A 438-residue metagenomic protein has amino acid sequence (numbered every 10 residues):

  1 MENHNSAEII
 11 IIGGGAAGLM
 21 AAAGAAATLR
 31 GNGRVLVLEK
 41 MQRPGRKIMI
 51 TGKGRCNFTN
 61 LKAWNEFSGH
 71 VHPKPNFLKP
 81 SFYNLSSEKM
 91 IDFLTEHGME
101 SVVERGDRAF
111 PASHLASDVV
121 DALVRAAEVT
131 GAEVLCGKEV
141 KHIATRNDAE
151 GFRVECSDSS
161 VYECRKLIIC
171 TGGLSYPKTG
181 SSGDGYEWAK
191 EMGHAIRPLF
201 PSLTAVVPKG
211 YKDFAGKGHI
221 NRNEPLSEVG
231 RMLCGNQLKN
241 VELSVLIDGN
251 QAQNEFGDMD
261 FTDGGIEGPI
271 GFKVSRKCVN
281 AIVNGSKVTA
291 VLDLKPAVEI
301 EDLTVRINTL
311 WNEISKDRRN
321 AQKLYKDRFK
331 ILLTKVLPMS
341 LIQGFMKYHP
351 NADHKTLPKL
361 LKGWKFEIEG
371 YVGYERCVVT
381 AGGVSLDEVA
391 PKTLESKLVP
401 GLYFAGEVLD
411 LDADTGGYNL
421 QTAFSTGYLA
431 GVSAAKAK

Functional and structural regions predicted by a protein language model:
E2-A17, L36: Beta1/beta-strand and adjacent pyrophosphate-binding region of the FAD-binding site in flavoprotein oxidoreductases
N5-A7, C156-K166, N254-F256: Core beta-strand elements of the Rossmann-like FAD/NAD(P) dinucleotide-binding domain in flavoenzyme oxidoreductases
I10, A26-K53: Glycine-rich FAD pyrophosphate-binding loop
I10-I12, L38, V140, V161-K178 (+3 more regions): Short hydrophobic core segments
T28, R43, W64-E66, K74 (+9 more regions): Residue-level recognition of phosphate/Mg2+-coordinating polar/acidic sites in nucleotide-handling active sites
K40-E133, K138: Conserved N-terminal/central alpha/beta ligand/cofactor-binding core
C136-E150: A conserved short coil-to-beta-strand element within the FAD-binding core of flavoproteins
K166-F214, H219-I220: Glycine-rich loop(s) and the adjacent beta-strand/alpha-helix scaffold that form part
